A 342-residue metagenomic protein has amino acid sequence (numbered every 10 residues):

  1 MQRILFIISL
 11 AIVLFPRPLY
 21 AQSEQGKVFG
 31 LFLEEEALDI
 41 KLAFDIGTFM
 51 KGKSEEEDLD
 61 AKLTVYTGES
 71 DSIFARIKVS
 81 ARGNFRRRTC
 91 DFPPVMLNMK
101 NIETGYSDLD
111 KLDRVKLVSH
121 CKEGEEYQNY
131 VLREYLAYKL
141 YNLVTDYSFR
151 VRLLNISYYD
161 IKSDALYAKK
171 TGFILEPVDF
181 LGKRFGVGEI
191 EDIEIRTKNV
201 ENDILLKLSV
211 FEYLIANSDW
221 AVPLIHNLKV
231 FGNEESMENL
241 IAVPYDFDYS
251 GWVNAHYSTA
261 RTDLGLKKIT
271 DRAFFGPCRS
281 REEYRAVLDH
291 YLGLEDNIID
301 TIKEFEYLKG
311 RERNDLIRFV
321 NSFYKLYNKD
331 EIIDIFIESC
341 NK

Functional and structural regions predicted by a protein language model:
M1-S23: Bacterial Sec-dependent N-terminal signal peptides
Q22-K342: Phosphate/dinucleotide-binding and metal-coordinating scaffold of catalytic cores in nucleotide-dependent enzymes
